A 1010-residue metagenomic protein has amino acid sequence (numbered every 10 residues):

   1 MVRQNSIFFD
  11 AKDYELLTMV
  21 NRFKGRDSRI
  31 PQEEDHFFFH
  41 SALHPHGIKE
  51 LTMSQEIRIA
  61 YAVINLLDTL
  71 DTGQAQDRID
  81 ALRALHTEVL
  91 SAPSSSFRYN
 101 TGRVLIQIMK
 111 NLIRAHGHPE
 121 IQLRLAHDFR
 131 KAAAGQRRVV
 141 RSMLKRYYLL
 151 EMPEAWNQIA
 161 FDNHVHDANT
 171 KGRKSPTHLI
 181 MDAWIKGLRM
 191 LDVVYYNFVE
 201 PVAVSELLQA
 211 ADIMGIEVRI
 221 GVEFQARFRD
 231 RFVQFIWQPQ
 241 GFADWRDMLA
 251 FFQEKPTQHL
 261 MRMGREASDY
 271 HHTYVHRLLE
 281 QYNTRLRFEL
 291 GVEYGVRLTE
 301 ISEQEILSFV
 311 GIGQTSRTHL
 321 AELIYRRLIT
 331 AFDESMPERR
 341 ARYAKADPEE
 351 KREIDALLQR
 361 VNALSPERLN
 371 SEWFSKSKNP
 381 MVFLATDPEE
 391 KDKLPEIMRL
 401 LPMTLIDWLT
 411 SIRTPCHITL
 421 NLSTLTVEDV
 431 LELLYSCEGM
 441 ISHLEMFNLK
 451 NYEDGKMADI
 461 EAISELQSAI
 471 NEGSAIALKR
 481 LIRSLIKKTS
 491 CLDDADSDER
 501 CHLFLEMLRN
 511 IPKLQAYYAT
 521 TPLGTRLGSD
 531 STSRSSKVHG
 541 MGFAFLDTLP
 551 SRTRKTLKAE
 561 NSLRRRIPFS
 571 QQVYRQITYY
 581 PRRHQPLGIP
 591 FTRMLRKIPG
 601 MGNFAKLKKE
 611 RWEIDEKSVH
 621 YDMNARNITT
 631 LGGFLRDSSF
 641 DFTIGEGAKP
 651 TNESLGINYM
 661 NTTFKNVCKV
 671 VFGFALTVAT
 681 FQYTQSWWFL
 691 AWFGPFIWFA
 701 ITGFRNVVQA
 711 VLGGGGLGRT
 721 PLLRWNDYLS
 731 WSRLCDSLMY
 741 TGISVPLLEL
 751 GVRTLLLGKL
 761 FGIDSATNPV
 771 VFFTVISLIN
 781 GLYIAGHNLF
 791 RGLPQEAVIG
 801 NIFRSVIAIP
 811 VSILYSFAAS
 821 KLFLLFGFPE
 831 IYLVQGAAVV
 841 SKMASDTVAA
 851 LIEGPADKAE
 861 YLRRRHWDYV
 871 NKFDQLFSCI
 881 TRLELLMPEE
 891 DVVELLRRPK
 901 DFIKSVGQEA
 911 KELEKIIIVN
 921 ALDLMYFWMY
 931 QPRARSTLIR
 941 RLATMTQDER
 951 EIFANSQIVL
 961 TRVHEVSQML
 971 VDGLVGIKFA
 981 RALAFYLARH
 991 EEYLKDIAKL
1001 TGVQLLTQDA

Functional and structural regions predicted by a protein language model:
M1-M190, V199-L260, E266, A331 (+2 more regions): Charged catalytic cores and adjacent phosphate/nucleic-acid-binding surfaces used for phosphate/nucleic-acid chemistry
V193: Phosphate-binding glycine-rich loops of NTP-binding sites
Y196: Active-site nucleophile and cofactor-binding loops and adjacent substrate-binding regions of central metabolic enzymes
D247-Q359: Non-catalytic, alpha-helical, charged scaffold/linker segments that couple or flank catalytic or architectural cores
